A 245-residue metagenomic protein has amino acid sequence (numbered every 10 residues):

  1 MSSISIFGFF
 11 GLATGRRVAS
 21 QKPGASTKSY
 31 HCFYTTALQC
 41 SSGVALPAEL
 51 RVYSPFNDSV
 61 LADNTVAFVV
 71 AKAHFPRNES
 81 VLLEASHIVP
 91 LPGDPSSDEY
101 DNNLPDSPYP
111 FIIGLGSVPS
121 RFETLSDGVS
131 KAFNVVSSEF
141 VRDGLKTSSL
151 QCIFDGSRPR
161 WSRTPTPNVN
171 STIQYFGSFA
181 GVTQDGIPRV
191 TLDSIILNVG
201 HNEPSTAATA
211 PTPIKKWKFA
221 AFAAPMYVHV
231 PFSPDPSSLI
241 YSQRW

Functional and structural regions predicted by a protein language model:
M1-W245: OB-fold and OB-like single-stranded nucleic-acid-recognition modules and their adjacent interaction interfaces
